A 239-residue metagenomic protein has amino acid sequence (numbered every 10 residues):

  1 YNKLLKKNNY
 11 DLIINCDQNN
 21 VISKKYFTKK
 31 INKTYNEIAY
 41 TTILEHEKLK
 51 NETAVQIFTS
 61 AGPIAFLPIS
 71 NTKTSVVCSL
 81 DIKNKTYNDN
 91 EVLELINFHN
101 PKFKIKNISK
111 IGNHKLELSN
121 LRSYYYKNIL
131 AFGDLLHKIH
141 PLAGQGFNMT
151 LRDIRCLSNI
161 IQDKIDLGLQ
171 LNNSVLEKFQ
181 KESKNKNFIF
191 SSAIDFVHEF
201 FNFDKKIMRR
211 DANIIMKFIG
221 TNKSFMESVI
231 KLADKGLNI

Functional and structural regions predicted by a protein language model:
Y1-K3, S183: Terminal, non-globular segments
L4-L12: Core beta-strand elements of the Rossmann-like FAD/NAD(P) dinucleotide-binding domain in flavoenzyme oxidoreductases
K7, T34, S123-Y124: Short, flexible hinge/linker loops that cap or flank conserved catalytic cores
I13-K102, I108-I111: Conserved FAD-binding catalytic core of PHBH/FMO-like flavoproteins
N84-S174: FAD/FMN-dependent oxidoreductases across multiple families
N159-I239: C-terminal helical "tail/cap" subdomain of flavin- and related membrane-associated enzymes
